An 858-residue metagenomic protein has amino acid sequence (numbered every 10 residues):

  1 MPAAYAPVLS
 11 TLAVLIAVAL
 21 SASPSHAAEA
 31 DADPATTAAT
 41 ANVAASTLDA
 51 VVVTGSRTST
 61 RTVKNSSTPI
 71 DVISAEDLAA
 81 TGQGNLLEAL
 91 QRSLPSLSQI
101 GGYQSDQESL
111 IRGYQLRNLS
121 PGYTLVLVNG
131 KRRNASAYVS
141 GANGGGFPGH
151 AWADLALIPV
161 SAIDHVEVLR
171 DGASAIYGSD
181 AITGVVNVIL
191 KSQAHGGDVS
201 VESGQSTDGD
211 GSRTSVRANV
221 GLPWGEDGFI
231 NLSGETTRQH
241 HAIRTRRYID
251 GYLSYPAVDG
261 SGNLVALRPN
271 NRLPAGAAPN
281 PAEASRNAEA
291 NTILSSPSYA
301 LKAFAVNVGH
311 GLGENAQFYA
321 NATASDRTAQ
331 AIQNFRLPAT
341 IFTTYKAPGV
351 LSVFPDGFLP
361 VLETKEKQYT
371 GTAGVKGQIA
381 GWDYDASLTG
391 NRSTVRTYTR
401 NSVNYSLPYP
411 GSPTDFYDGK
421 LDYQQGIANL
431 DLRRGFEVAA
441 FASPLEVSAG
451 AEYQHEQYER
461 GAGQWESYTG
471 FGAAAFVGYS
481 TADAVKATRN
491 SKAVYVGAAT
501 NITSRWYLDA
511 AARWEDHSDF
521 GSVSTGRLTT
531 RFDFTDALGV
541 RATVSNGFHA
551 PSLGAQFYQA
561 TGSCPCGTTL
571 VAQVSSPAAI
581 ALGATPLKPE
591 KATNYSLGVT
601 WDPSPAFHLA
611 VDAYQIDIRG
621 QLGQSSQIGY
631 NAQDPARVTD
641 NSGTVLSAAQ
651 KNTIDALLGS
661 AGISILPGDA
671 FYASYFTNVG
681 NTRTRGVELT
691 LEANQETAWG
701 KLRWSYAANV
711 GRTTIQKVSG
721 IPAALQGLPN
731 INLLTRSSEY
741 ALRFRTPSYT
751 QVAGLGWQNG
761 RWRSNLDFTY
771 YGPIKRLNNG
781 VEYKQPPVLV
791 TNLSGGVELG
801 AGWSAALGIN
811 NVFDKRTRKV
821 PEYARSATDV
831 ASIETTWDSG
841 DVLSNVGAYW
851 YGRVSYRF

Functional and structural regions predicted by a protein language model:
P2-Q91, R117, L155-I158, R217 (+9 more regions): N-terminal Sec signal peptide and the immediately downstream disordered periplasmic leader that contains the TonB box
S59, Q91-A137: Extracytoplasmic beta-strand/coil segments of soluble accessory domains associated with Gram-negative outer-membrane
L86-A89, S93, Y114-Q115, L127 (+4 more regions): N-terminal periplasmic accessory domains that precede and gate Gram-negative outer-membrane beta-barrel machines
K131-R170: Short acidic/polar hinge/loop motifs at secondary-structure boundaries that mediate gating or recognition
S136-A137, I618-R619, R712, T769-R776 (+1 more regions): C-terminal beta-signal and adjacent terminal beta-strands/loops of Gram-negative outer-membrane beta-barrel proteins
G184, I189-G204, G276-P279, A290 (+9 more regions): Surface-exposed extracellular loop regions of Gram-negative outer-membrane beta-barrel proteins
V350-S352, F358-G371, G377, G390 (+2 more regions): Outer-membrane beta-barrel transmembrane domain signature of Gram-negative proteins, especially the mid-to-C-terminal
Y614-N778: Gram-negative outer-membrane beta-barrel transporters
